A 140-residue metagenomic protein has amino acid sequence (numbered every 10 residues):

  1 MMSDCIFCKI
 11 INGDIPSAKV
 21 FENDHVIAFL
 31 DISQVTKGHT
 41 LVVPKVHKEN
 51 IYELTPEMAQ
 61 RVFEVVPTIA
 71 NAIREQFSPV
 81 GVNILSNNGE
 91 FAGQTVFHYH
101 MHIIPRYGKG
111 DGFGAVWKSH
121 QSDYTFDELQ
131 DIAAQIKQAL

Functional and structural regions predicted by a protein language model:
M1-L140: HIT superfamily nucleotide-processing domains
